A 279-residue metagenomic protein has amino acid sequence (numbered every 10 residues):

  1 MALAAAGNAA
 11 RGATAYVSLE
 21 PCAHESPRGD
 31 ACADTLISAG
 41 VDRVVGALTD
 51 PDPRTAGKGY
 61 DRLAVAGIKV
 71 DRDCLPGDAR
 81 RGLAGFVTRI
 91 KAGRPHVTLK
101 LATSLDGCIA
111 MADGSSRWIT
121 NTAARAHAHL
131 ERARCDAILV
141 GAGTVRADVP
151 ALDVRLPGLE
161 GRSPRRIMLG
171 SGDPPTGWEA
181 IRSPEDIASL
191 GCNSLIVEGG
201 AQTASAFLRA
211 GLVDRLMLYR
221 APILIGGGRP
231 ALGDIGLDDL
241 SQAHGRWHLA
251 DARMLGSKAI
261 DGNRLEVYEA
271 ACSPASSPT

Functional and structural regions predicted by a protein language model:
M1-A4, D30, R81, A126 (+2 more regions): Short, contiguous clusters of charged residues that form electrostatic/catalytic patches at enzyme active sites, used
M1-D78, G172, A206-L208: Zn2+-dependent cytidine deaminase-like catalytic core
A6, G67, V87, R132-C135: Structural signal for hydrophobic packing residues in well-ordered secondary-structure cores of soluble enzyme domains
A10-E20, A92-T103: N-terminal pre-triad scaffold of radical SAM enzymes
H24-S26, D52-A56, D78-R81, L105-M111 (+1 more regions): Short, well-ordered, mixed-charge alpha-helical segments that flank or form enzyme active sites
D61, P95-T279: Enzymes that bind and transform nitrogen-containing heteroaromatic metabolites
L83-K91: Flexible, polar/acidic helix-loop-strand segments at domain edges
